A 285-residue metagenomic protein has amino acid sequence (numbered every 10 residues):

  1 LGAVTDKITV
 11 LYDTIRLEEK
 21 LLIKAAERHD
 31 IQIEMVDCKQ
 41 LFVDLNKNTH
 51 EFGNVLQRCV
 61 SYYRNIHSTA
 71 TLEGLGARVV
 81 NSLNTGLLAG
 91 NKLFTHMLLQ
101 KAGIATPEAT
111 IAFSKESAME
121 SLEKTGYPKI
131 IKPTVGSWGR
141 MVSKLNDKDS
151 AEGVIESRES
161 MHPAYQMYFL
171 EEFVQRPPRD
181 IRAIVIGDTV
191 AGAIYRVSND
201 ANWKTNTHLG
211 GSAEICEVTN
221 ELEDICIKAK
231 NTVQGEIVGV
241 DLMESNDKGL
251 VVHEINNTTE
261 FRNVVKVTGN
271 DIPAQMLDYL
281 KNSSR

Functional and structural regions predicted by a protein language model:
L1-T85, F94: ATP-binding N-terminal substructure of ATP-dependent carboxylate-amine bond-forming enzymes
G2, Y12, N48, E73-G76 (+5 more regions): Active-site nucleotide/adenylate-binding loops and adjacent lid/helix of ATP-dependent enzymes
V60-Y62, V135-G136, T258: Short glycine-rich anion-binding loops that position phosphate/pyrophosphate groups of nucleotides and phosphorylated
P107, R140, R179-I181, D188 (+1 more regions): Change "...and in nucleic-acid phosphodiester-cleaving endonucleases..." to "...and in nucleic-acid processing enzymes
K129, F169, A191-G192, V238 (+1 more regions): Protein kinase-like catalytic core scaffold
S143-V233: Phosphate-binding site of ATP-dependent enzymes
E171-E172, G235-D247: A short glycine-rich, hydrophobically flanked beta-strand micro-motif that places a catalytic Asp/Glu for divalent metal
E217, N231, S245-R285: C-terminal active-site "lid" helix and adjoining low-complexity regulatory extension at the edge of ATP-using catalytic
